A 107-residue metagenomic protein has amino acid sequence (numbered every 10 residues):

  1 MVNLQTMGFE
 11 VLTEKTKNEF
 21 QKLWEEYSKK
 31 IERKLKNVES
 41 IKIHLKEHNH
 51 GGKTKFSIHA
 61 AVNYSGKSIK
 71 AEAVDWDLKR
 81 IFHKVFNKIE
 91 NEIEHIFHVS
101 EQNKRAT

Functional and structural regions predicted by a protein language model:
M1-S57, A61-T107: Polyanion-binding surfaces on beta-sheet-dominated domains and ring/shell assemblies
